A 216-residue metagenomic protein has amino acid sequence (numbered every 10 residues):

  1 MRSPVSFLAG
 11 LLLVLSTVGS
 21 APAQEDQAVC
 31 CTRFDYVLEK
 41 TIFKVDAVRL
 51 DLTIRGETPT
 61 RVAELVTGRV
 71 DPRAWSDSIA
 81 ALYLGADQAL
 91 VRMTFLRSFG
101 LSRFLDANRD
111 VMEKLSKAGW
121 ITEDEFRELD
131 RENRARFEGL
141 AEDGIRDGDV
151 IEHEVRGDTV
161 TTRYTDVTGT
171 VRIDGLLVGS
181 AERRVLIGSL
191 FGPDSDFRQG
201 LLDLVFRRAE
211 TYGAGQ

Functional and structural regions predicted by a protein language model:
M1-L8: Bacterial N-terminal signal peptides that target proteins for export
L8-S16: Bacterial N-terminal signal peptides
S20-A23: Boundary at the C-terminal end of the N-terminal hydrophobic targeting segment
E25-F95: Electropositive, beta-rich accessory/interaction domains or terminal extensions that provide binding surfaces
R73-E152, R156-G157: Mid-length scaffold segments of soluble, non-membrane domains
D158-V167: Short, Lys/Arg- and Gly-enriched loop/turn segments at beta-strand edges
T170-D196: Aromatic sugar-binding interfaces of carbohydrate-active proteins
I187-Q216: Ligand-recognition surfaces built from glycine- and aromatic
